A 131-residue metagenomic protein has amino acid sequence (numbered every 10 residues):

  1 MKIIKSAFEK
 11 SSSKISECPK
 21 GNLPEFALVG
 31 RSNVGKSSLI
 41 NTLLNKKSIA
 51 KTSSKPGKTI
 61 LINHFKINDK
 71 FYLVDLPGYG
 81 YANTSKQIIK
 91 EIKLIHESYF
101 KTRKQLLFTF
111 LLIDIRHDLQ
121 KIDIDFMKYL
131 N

Functional and structural regions predicted by a protein language model:
M1-I88: Conserved G1/Walker A P-loop phosphate-binding module
K93-N131: Conserved C-terminal guanine-recognition region of P-loop GTPase G domains, centered on the G4
